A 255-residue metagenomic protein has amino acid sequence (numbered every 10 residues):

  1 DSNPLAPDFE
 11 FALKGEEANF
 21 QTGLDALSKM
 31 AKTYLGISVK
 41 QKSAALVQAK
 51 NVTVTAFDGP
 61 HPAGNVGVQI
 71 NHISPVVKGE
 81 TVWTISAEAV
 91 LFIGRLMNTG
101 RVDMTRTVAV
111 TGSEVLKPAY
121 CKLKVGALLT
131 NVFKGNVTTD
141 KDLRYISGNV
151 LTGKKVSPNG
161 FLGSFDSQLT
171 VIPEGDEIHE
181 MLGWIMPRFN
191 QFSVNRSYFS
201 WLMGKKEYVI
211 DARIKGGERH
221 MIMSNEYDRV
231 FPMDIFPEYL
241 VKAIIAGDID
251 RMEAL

Functional and structural regions predicted by a protein language model:
D1-L255: Buried, small/hydrophobic-residue-enriched core segments of structured protein domains
